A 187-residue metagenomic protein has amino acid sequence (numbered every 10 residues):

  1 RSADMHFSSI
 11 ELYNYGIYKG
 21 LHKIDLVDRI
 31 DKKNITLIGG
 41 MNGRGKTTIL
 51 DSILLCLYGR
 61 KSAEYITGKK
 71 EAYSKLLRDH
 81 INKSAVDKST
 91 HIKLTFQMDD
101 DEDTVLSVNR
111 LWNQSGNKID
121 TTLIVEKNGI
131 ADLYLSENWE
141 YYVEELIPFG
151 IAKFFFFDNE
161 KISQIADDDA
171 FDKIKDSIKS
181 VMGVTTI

Functional and structural regions predicted by a protein language model:
S2-Y58, I178: Pre-Walker A-like glycine/lysine-rich segment at the N-terminus of P-loop NTPase domains
H6, D87-I92, G116-T121, G150-K153 (+1 more regions): Short glycine-/polar-rich loops that comprise or flank the Walker A/P-loop and associated switch/sensor motifs
E11, K93-Q97, N109-L111: Residue-level recognition of well-ordered beta-strand positions that form the cores of beta-sheet-rich folds across
Y13-Y15, T95-D99, D103, I124-E126: A generic structural motif
T36-M41, L50-V105: Conserved P-loop NTP-binding catalytic core
I53, L57-K61, I147-I151, V181-T186: Conserved NTP-handling cores and scaffolds of large molecular machines
E64-R78, E102-F154, D167-D176: Glycine-rich phosphate-binding loops of NTPases
N159-I187: Extended, Lys/Glu-rich alpha-helical coiled-coil stalks
